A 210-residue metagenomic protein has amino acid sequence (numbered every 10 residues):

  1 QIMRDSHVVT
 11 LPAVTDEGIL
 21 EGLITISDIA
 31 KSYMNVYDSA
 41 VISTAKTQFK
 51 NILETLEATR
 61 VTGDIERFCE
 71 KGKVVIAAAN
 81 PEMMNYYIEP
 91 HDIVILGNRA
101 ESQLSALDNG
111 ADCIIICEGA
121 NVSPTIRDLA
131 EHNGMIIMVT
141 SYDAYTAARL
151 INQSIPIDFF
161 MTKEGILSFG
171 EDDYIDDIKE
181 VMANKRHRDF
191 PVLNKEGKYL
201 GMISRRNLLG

Functional and structural regions predicted by a protein language model:
Q1-I2, A13-T15, L20, K50-R60 (+5 more regions): Bateman/CBS regulatory modules and CBS-like beta-alpha motifs in cytosolic regions of diverse proteins
M3, L11-S27, M182, F190-N207: A glycine-centered beta-loop-beta connector
D5-T10, T15-I19, S32-Y33, Y37-T44: Non-catalytic interaction/clamp surfaces of large macromolecular machines
T10-P12, V94-L96, D112-E118, D128 (+2 more regions): Short hydrophobic alpha-helical runs that function as membrane-insertion/retention elements
D16-G18, I26, N98-A100, C117-V122 (+4 more regions): Short, ordered loop/turn segments at secondary-structure junctions
I26-I42, A148, N207-G210: A short, polar/charged loop-to-alpha-helix boundary motif
S39, R127, H132-T162: Long, charge-dense
S39-E54, L200-M202: Short, solvent-exposed cationic patches
